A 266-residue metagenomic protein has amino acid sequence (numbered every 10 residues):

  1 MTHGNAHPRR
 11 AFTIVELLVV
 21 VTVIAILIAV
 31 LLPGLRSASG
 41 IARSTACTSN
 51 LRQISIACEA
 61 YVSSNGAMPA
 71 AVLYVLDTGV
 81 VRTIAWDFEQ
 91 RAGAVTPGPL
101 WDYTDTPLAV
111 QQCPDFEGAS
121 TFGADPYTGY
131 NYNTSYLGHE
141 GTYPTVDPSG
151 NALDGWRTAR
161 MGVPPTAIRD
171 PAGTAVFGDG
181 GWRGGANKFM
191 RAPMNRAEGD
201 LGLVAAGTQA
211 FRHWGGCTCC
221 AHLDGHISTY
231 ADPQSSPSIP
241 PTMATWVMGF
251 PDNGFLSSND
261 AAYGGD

Functional and structural regions predicted by a protein language model:
M1-P8: N-terminal secretory signal peptides that target proteins for export/translocation
R9-S39: N-terminal single-pass transmembrane signal-anchor helix
L31, A38, A42, C58 (+1 more regions): Conserved alpha-helical elements of the SDR catalytic core
L35-L51: Aliphatic-rich helix starts adjacent to a transmembrane/signal segment
C47-D266: Short, well-structured segments within or immediately adjacent to enzyme catalytic domains that line ligand-binding
